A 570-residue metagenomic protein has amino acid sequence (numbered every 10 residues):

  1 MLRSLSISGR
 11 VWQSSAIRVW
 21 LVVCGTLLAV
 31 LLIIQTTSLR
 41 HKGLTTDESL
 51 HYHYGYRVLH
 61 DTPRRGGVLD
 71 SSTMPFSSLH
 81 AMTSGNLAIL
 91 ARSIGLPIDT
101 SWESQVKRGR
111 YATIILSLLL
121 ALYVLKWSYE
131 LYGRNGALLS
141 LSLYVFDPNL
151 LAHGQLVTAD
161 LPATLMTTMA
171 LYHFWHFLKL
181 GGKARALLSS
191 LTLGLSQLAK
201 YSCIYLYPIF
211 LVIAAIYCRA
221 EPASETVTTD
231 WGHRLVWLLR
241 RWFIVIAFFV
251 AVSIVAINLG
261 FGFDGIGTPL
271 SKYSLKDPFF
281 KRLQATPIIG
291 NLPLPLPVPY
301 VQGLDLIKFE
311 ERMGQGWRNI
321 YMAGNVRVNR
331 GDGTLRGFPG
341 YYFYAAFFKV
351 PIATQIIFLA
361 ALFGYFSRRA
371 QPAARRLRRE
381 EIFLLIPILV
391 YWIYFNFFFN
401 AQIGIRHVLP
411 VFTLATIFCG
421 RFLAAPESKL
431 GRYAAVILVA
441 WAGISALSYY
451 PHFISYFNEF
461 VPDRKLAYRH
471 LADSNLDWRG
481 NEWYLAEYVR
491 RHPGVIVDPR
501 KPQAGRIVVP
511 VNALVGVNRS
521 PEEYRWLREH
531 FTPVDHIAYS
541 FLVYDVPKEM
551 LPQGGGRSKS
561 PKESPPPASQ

Functional and structural regions predicted by a protein language model:
M1, I7, I289, M322-R330 (+3 more regions): C-terminal luminal/periplasmic domains and tails of membrane-associated envelope-modifying transferases
W20, I94-T100, V124-F146, L178-L188 (+2 more regions): Transmembrane-helix signature of polytopic, membrane-embedded enzymes that assemble or transfer cell-envelope glycans
V22-T26, P208-V212, F243-V255, F366 (+3 more regions): Signature aromatic-anchored transmembrane alpha helix within multi-pass, membrane-resident enzymes that catalyze glycan
L27-L28, L139-S140, L191, L359-A360 (+3 more regions): Transmembrane alpha-helix segments characteristic of polytopic inner-membrane glycan-assembly/cell-envelope
Y111-L131, M169, H173, F363-A370: Transmembrane-helix motifs of polytopic, lipid-linked glycan transferases
S140-V145, A152, Y172, L193 (+1 more regions): Short helix- or helix-capping micro-motifs that position conserved polar/aromatic residues at function-defining sites
A170-A186, A220-E221: Membrane-interface transmembrane helices that cradle and orient dolichyl/undecaprenyl
V350-R375: Hydrophobic, aromatic-rich transmembrane alpha-helices and their immediate juxtamembrane boundary segments
